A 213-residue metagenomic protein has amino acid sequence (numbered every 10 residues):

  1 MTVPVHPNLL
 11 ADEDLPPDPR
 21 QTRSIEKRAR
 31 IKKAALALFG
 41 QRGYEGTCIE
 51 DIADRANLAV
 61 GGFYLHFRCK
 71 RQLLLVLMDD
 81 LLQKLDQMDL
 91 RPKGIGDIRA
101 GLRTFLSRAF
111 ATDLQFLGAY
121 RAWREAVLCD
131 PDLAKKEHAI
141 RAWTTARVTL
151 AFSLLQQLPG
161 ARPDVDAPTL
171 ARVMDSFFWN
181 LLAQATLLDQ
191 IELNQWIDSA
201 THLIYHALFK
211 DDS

Functional and structural regions predicted by a protein language model:
M1-E26, D212-S213: N-terminal intrinsically disordered/low-complexity leader segments
R23-L36, I52, L73, L77-L85 (+1 more regions): Generic hydrophobic, amphipathic alpha-helix propensity
R30, L38-Q72, V76: Helix-turn-helix
V76, L90-G118, A167-M174, I197: Hydrophobic alpha-helical connector segments
D86, T112-Q115, D132-L158, P168-R172 (+4 more regions): Amphipathic alpha-helical packing segments from all-alpha helical-bundle domains
Y120-W123, K135-K136, D164: Short, hydrophobic secondary-structure boundary micro-motifs
